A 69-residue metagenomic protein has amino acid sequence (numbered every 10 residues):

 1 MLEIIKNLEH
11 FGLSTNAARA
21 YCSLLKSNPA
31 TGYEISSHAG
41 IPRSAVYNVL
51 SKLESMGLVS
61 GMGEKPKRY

Functional and structural regions predicted by a protein language model:
M1-H10: Short, Lys/Arg-enriched N-terminal segment that forms or immediately precedes the first helix of a structured domain
A17-L24: Short alpha-helical "packing" element that flanks the helix-turn-helix/winged-helix DNA-binding module
L25-T31: Short capping segments at the starts of secondary-structure elements
E34-A39: A short acidic, leucine-rich amphipathic alpha-helix
L50-S51: Short, hydrophobic-biased segments on the C-terminal half of alpha helices that form "recognition helices"
G57-L58: Glycine-centered, phosphate/nucleic-acid-interacting loop/turn motifs that mediate DNA/RNA or nucleotide
M62-Y69: Short, Lys/Arg-rich nucleic-acid/phosphate-binding segment
